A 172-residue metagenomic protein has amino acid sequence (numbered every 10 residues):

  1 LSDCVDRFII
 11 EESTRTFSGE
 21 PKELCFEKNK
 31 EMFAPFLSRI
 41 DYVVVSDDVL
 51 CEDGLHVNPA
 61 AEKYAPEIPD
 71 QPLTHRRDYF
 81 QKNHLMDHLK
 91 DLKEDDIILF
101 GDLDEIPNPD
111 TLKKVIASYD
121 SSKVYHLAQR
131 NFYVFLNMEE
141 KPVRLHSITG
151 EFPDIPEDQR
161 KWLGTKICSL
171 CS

Functional and structural regions predicted by a protein language model:
L1, E11-E12, F100-L103, L127-R130: Short His-Asn-centered micro-motif
L1-D3, P109: Conserved beta-strand->loop/alpha-helix structural units within folded catalytic cores of enzymes with alpha/beta
D6-I10: Hydrophobic targeting segments
T14-F100, P109: Active-site-proximal specificity loops/subdomain of glycosyltransferases
H75, E105-S172: Conserved catalytic core of nucleotide-sugar-dependent glycosyltransferases
